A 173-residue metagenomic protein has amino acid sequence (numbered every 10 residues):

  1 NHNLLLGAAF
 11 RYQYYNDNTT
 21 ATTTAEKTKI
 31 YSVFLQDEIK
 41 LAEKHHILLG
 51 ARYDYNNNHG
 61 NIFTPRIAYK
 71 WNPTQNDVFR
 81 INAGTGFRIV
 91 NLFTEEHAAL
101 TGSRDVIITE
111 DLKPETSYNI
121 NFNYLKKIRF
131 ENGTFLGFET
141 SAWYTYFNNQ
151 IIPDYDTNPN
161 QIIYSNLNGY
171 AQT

Functional and structural regions predicted by a protein language model:
N1, T22-K29, Y55-N61, W71 (+3 more regions): Replace "Gram-negative outer membrane beta-barrel proteins" with "bacterial and organellar outer membrane beta-barrel
N1, V33-I39, I67-W71, F122-K126: Residues on the lipid-exposed face of transmembrane beta-strands in outer-membrane beta-barrel proteins
N1-H59, T134-Y144: Face-selective signature of the C-terminal outer-membrane beta-barrel domain
F10-N16, A51-N57, W71, A83-I89 (+3 more regions): Transmembrane beta-strands of outer-membrane beta-barrel pores
N16-T24, H59-P65, L92-A98, D105 (+1 more regions): Outer-membrane beta-barrel translocator domains and adjoining extracellular loop/strand segments of Gram-negative
K29-Y31, F63, V106, Y118 (+1 more regions): Exposed loop/turn and edge beta-strand positions of beta-sandwich/beta-sheet ligand-binding modules
N72, R80, K113-Q172: Membrane-embedded beta-barrel scaffold of Gram-negative outer-membrane proteins
